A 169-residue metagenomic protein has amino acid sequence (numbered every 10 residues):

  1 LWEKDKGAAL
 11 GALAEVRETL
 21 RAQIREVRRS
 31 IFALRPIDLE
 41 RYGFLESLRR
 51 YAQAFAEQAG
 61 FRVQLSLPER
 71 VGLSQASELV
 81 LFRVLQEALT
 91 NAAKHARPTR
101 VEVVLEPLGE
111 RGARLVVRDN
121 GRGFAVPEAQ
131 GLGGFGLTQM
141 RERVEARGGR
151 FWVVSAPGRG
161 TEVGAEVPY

Functional and structural regions predicted by a protein language model:
L1-Y169: Coiled-coil dimerization/phosphotransfer module
